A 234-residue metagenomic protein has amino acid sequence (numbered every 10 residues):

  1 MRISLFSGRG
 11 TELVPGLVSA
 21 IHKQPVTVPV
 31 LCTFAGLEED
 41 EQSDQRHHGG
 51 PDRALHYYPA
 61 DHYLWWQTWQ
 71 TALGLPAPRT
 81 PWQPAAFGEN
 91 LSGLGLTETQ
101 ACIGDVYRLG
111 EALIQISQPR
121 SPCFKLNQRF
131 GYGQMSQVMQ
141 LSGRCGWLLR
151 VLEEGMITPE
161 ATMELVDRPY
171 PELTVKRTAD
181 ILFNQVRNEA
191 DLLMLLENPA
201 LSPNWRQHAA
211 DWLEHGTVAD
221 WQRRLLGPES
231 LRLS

Functional and structural regions predicted by a protein language model:
M1-Q128, Q134, D167-S234: Electropositive, beta-rich accessory/interaction domains or terminal extensions that provide binding surfaces
V28, C145-W147, A161: A short pocket-lining beta-strand/turn micro-motif at the edge of beta-sheets
G104, E154, T158-A161: Loop/turn positions that initiate beta-strands
G133-E153: A mid-sequence, solvent-exposed acidic-amphipathic segment
T162-V166: Short hydrophobic beta/alpha edge segments that flank linear recognition/processing sites
